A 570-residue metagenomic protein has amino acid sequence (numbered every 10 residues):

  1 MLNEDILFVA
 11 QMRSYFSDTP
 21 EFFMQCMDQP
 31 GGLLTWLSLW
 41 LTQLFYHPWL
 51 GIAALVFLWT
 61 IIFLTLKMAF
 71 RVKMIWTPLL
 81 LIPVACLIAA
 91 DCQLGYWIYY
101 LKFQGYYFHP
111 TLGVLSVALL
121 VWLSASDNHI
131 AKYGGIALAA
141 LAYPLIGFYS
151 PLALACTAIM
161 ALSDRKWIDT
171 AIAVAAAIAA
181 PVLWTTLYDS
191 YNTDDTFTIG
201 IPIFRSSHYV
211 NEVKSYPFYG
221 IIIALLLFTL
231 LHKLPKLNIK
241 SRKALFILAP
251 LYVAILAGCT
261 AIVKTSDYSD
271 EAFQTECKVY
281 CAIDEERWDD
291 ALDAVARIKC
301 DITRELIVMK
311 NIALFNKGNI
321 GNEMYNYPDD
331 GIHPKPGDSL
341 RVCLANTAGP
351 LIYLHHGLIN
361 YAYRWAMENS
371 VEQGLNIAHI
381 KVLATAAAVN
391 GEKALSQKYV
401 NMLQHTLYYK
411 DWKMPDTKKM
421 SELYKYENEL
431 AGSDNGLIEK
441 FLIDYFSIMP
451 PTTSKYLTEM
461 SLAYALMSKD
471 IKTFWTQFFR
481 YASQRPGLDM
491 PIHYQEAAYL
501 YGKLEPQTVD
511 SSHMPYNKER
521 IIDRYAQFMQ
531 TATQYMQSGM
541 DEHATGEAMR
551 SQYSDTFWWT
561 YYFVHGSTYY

Functional and structural regions predicted by a protein language model:
M1-F8, A179-L187, C259-I262: Transmembrane signal-anchor helices characteristic of membrane glycosylation enzymes that use polyprenol
M1-L50, L58: Membrane-interface coil-to-helix junctions
V9-M12, M27-G31, I75-H129, L145-S150 (+1 more regions): Membrane-interface micro-motifs in multi-pass membrane enzymes
G51-T65, L112-S116: Transmembrane alpha-helices of multi-pass, membrane-embedded glycan-processing enzymes that use lipid-linked
A125-D164, P181-D189: Transmembrane helices and adjacent periplasmic/lumenal helix-loop junctions of polyprenol-phosphate-dependent
T170-K236: Membrane-embedded alpha-helical segments of integral membrane proteins
S241-S266: Internal/C-terminal transmembrane anchor helices
I262-D434, F446-D470: Soluble catalytic regions of membrane-associated enzymes that act on cell-envelope and secretory-pathway components
